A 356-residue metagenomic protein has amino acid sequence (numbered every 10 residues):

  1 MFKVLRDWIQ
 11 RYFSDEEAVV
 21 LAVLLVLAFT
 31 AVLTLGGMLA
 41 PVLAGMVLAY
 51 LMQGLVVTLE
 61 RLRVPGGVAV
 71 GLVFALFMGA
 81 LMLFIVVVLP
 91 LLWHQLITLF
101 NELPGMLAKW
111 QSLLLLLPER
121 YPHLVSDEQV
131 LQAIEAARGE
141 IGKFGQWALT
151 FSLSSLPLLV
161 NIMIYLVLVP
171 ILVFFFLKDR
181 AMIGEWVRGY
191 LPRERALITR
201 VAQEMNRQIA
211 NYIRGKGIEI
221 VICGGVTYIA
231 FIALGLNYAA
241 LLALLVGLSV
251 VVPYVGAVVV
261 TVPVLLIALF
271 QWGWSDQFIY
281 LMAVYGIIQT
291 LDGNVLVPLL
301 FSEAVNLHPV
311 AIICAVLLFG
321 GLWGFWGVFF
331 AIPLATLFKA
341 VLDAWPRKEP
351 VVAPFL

Functional and structural regions predicted by a protein language model:
M1-L91, V173, G189, A335-T336 (+1 more regions): Anchoring transmembrane alpha helix of integral membrane proteins
K3-V4, D15-V19, L55-L62, V68 (+4 more regions): Juxtamembrane membrane-interface segments in integral membrane proteins
R6-E17, A137-E140, A210-G215, I232-L234 (+3 more regions): Short, amphipathic, aromatic/basic-enriched membrane-interface segments that mark the entry/exit of transmembrane
E17, S155-L269, S275-L281: Alpha-helical transmembrane segments and their immediate interhelical loop/hinge regions in multi-pass membrane
A22-L27, A31, G71-V88, M163-P170 (+10 more regions): Generic alpha-helical transmembrane segments of integral inner-membrane proteins, especially permease/transport modules
L39-L43, G225-V226, L236-L266, N294-L296 (+2 more regions): Transmembrane helix boundary and interhelical junction motifs in multipass membrane proteins
V64-V73, S126, V130, R195-T199 (+5 more regions): Membrane-interface starts of transmembrane alpha-helices
F278-L356: Hydrophobic alpha-helical transmembrane segments of membrane transport and translocation systems, primarily multi-pass
